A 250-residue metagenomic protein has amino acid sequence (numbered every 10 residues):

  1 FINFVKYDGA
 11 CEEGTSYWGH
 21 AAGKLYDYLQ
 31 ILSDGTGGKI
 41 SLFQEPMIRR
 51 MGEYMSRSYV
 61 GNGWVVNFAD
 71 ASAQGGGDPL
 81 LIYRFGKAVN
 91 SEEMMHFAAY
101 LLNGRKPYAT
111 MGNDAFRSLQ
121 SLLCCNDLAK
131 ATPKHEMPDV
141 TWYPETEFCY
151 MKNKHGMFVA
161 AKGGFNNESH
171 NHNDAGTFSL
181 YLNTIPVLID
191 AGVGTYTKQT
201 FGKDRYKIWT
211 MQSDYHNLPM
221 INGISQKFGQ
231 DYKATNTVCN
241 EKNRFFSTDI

Functional and structural regions predicted by a protein language model:
F1-G14, D27, N126-P133: Active-site lining segments of carbohydrate-active enzymes
V5, S33-T36, G223, K227: Alpha-helix capping/termination and helix-coil
G9, T146-E147, G192: Glycine-centered flexibility sites
H20-L188, C239-E241: Carbohydrate-active enzyme catalytic cores, enriched for enzymes that act on polyanionic acidic polysaccharides
F158-N240: Catalytic core of carbohydrate-active enzymes
N166, F245-I250: Acidic, contiguous internal or C-terminal segments within carbohydrate-active enzymes that form a structured patch used
